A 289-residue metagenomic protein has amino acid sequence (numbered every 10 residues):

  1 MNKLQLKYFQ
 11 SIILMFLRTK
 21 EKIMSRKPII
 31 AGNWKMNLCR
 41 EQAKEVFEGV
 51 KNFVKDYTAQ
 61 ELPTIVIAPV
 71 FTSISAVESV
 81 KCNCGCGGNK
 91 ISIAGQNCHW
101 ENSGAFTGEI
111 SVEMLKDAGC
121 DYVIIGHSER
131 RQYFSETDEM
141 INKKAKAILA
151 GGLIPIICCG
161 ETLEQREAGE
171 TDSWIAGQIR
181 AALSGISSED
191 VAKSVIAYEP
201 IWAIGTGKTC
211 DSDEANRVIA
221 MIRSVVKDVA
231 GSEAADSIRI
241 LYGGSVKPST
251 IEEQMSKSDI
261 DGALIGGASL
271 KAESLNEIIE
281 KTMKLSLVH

Functional and structural regions predicted by a protein language model:
L4-S11: Cationic, low-complexity basic patches in intrinsically disordered or flexible, solvent-exposed regions
I13-F16, K20-H289: Active-site loop-to-helix "anion-binding N-cap" substructures in soluble metabolic enzymes
